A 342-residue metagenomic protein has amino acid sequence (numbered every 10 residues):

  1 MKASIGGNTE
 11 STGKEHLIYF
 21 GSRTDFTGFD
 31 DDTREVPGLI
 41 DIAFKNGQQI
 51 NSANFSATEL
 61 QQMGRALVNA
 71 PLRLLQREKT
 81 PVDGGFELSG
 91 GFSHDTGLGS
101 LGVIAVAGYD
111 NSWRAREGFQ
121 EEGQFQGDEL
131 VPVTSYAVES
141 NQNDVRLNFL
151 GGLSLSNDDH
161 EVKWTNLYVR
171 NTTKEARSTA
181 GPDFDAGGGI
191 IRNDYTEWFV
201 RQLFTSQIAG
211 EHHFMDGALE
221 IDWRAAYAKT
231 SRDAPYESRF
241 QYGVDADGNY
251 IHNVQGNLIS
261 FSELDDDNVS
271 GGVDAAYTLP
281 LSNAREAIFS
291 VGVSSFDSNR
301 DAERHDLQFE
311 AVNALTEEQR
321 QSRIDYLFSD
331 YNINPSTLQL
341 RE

Functional and structural regions predicted by a protein language model:
M1-S4, I18: N-terminal periplasmic accessory domains that precede and gate Gram-negative outer-membrane beta-barrel machines
N8, S112-R114, N171-T173, T230-R232 (+1 more regions): Sequence/structural signature of outer-membrane beta-barrel proteins
T9-K79, G248-Q255, D301-E342: Flexible glycine-rich, low-complexity coil/linker segments exposed to the extracellular/periplasmic environment
L17-R23, E117-D128, V169, S178-G189 (+2 more regions): Flexible, surface-exposed loop regions and adjacent strand-edge segments of Gram-negative outer-membrane beta-barrel
F44-S178, R201-I208: Transmembrane beta-barrel wall of Gram-negative outer-membrane proteins
V68-R73, G187-R192, N253-G256, N268-G272: Short linear interaction motifs
L75-E78, V138-S140, G189, N193-E197 (+1 more regions): Outer-membrane beta-barrel domain signature
S156-L167, E197-E342: Face-selective signature of the C-terminal outer-membrane beta-barrel domain
